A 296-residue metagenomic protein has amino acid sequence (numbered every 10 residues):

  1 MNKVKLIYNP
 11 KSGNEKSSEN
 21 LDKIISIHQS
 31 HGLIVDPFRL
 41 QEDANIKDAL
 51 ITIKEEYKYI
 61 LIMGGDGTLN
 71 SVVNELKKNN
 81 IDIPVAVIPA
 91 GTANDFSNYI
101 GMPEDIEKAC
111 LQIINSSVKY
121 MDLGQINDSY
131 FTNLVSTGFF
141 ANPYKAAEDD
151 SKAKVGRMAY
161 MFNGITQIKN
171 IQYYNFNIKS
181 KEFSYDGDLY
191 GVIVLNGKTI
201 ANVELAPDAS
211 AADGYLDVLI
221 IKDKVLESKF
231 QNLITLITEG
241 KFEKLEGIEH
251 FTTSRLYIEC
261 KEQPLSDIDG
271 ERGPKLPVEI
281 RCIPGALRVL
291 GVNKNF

Functional and structural regions predicted by a protein language model:
M1-M63, N70, N74-E75, S184 (+1 more regions): ATP/NTP phosphate-donor binding region
S17, S71-N74, S97-N98, V203-E204 (+2 more regions): Short glycine-/acidic-enriched loop or helix-start segments at secondary-structure transitions that form or flank
H31, L40, K78-I193: Catalytic core of DAGKc-family lipid kinases
S136, F140, I193-L205, R272: Glycine-rich phosphate/pyrophosphate-binding beta-alpha loops
F140-P143, D186-D188, I200-V203, L226-K229: Short acidic/glycine-rich loop or secondary-structure boundary segments that cap or lie
S151-A159, D208-S228: Gly/Ser/Thr-rich active-site loops/lids in small-molecule metabolic enzymes that frequently grip phosphoryl groups
S180, D186, S210, I220-F296: ATP/nucleoside-binding phosphotransfer catalytic cores, i.e., glycine-rich phosphate-binding loops
